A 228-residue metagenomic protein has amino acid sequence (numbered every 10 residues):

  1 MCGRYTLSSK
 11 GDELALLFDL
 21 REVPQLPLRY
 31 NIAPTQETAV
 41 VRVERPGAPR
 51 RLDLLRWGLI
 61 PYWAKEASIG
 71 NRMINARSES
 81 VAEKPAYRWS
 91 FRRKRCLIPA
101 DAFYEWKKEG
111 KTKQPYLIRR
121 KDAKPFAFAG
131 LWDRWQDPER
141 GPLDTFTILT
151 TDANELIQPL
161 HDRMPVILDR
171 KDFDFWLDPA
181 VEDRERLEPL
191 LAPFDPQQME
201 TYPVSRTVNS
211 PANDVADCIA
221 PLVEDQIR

Functional and structural regions predicted by a protein language model:
M1-R228: Short linear sequence motif anchored by a di-proline
